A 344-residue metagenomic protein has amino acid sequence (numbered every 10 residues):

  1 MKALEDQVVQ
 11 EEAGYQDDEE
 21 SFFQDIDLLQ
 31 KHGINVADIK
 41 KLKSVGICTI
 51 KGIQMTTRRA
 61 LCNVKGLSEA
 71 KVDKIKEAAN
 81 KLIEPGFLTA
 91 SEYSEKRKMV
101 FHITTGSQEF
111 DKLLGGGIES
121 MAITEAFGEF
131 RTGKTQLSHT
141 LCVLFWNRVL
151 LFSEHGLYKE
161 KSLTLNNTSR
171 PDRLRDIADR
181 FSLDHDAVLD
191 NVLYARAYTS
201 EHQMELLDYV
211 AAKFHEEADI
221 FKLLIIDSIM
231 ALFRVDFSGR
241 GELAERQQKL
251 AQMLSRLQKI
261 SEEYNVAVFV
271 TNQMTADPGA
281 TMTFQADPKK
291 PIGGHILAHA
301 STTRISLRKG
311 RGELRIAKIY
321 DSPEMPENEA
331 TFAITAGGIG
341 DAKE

Functional and structural regions predicted by a protein language model:
M1-Y93: Compact, charge-rich alpha-helical regulatory domains located at protein termini
D27, K40, S44, M55 (+12 more regions): Solvent-exposed alpha-helical segments within well-ordered globular domains of core cellular machineries
A37, C48, A70, T105 (+11 more regions): Charged, alpha-helix-enriched surfaces in structured cytosolic catalytic cores of large nucleotide-utilizing machines
D38-K43, A60, K65, A78-N191: The Walker A/P-loop phosphate-binding site
I53, F110, A126, L163 (+6 more regions): Residue-level signature of catalytic and energy-coupling elements of molecular machines, predominantly ATP/GTP-dependent
T56, A78-P85, L113-G117, E129 (+10 more regions): Conserved, well-folded catalytic cores of nucleic-acid-processing and energy-transducing macromolecular machines
V149, S153-A244, R256: Conserved inter-motif catalytic segment of the P-loop NTP-binding fold
Q247-E344: Phosphate-binding/switch region of NTP-binding enzymes
